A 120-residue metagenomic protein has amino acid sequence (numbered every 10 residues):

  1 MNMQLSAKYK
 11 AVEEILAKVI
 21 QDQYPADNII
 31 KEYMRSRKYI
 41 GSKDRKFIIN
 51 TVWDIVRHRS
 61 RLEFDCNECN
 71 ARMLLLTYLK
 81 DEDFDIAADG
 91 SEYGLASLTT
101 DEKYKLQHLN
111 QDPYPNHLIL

Functional and structural regions predicted by a protein language model:
M1-L120: Class I Rossmann-like S-adenosyl-L-methionine
